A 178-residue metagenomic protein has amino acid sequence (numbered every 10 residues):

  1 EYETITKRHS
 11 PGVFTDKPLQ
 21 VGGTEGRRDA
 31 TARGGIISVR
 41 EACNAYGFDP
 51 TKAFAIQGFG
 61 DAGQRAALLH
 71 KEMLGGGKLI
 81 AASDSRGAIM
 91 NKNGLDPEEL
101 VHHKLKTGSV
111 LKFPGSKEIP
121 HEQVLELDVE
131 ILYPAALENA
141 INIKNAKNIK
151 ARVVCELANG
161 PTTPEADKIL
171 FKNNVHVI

Functional and structural regions predicted by a protein language model:
E1-E25, S38: N-terminal ligand-binding/catalytic initiation module
E3, C43, D61-A62, R86-G87 (+3 more regions): Short, glycine-/Ser/Thr-/acidic-enriched flexible segments
G23-T24, K52, K150-V153: A short, structure-level motif marking secondary-structure boundaries and short turns
G26-E126: Glycine-rich phosphate/diphosphate-binding loop of Rossmann-like nucleotide-binding domains
A55, I131-Y133, C155: Structural motif
I80, E130, R152: Conserved acidic residues
V124-D128, K147-I149: Flexible, charged surface loops at secondary-structure boundaries
A136-I178: Rossmann-fold NAD(P)-binding glycine/threonine-rich loop
